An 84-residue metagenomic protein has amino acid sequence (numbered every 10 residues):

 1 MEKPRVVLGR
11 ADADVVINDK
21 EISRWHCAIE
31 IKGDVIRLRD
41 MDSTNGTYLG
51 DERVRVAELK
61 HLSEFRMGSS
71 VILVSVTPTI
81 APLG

Functional and structural regions predicted by a protein language model:
M1-V71, V76: Forkhead-associated
V74-G84: Short, compositionally biased
